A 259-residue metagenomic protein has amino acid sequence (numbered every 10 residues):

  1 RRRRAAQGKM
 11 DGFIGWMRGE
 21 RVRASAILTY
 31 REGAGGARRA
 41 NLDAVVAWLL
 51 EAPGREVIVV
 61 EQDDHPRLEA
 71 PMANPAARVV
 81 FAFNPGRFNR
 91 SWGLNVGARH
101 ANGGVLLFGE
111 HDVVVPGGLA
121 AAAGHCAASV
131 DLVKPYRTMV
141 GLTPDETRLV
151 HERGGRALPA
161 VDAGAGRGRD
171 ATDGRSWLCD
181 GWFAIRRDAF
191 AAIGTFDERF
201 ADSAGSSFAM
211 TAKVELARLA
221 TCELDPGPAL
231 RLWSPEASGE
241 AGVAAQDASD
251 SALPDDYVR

Functional and structural regions predicted by a protein language model:
R2, A6-G8, G12, G36-R38 (+2 more regions): C-terminal catalytic/acceptor-binding lobe
R23-S25, A209: Cell-envelope/extracellular polymer assembly enzymes that use nucleotide-activated donors
G33-A34, W48, V60-A70, V113: A conserved acidic beta->alpha catalytic loop
N41-R55: Short, acidic, metal-binding catalytic loop of nucleotide-sugar glycosyltransferases
G54-P66, A82-F83: Short beta-strand/loop segment that forms part of the nucleotide-sugar
P85-H100: Glycine-rich, basic loop-to-helix element that forms the pyrophosphate-binding segment of sugar-nucleotide handling
G103-V114: Short beta-strand-to-loop acidic/aromatic patch adjacent to the donor-nucleotide binding site
P116, A120-E198: Conserved catalytic core of nucleotide-sugar-dependent glycosyltransferases
